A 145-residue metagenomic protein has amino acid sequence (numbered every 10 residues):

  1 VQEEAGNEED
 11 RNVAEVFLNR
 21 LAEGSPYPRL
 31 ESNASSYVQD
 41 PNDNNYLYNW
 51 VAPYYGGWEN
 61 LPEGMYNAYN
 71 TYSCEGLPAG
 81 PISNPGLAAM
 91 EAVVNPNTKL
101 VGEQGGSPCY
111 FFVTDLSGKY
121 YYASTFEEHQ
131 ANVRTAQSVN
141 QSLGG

Functional and structural regions predicted by a protein language model:
V1-G145: Bacterial extracytoplasmic/cell-wall-associated proteins, especially those involved in peptidoglycan
